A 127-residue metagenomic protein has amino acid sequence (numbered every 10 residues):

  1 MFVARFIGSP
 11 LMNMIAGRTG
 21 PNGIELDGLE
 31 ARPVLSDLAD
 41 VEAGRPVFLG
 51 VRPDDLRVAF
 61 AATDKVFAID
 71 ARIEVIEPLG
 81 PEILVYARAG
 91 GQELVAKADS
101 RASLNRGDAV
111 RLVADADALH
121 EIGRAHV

Functional and structural regions predicted by a protein language model:
M1-G23: ABC transporter nucleotide-binding domain
F2, L56-V58, L94: Short beta-strands and strand-coil junctions in structured, solvent-facing domains, enriched
G8-N13, A43, L79-P81: Short flexible coil/turn linkers enriched for glycine and charged/polar residues that connect secondary-structure
A16, N22-V75, A102-R124: Glycine/charge-rich catalytic "coupling/switch" loops of P-loop NTPases
G23-I24, G80-Y86: Short aromatic-glycine-enriched beta-strand elements
L29-P33, G90-A96: Short, structured beta-strand/loop micro-motifs enriched in basic residues and often containing a Trp
